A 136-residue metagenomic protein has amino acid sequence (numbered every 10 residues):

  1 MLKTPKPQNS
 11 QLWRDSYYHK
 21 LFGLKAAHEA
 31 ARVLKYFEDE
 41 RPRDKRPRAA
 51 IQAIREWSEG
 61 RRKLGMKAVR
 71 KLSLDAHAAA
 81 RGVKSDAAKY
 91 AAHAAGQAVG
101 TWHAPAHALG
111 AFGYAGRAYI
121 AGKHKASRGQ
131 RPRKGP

Functional and structural regions predicted by a protein language model:
L2-K134: Structured binding/interaction patches within domain cores
